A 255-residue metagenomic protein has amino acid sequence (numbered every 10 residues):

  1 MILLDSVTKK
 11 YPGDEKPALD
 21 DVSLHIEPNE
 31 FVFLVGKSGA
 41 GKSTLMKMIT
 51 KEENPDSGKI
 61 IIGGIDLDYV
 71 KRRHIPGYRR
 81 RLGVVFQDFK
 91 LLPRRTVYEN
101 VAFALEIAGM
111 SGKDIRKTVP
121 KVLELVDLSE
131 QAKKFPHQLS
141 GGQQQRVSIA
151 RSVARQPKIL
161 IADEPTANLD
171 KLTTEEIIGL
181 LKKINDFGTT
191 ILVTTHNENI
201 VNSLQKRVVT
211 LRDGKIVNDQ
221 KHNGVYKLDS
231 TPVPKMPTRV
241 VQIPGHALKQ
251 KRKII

Functional and structural regions predicted by a protein language model:
T50: Helix-to-loop junction immediately C-terminal to a conserved catalytic motif
G58-D66: Conserved ABC transporter NBD signature motif
R95-A102: Short coil-to-helix segment of the ABC ATPase nucleotide-binding domain corresponding to the Q-loop/switch region
F135-L139, Q143-Q145: Conserved ABC ATPase signature
A154-K158: A short, proline-enriched helix->beta-strand linker immediately N-terminal to the Walker B motif in ABC-type P-loop
L160-D163: Catalytic Walker B motif of ABC-type/P-loop ATPase nucleotide-binding domains
K171-T173: Helix N-cap at the start of a conserved alpha-helix in ABC-type nucleotide-binding domains
